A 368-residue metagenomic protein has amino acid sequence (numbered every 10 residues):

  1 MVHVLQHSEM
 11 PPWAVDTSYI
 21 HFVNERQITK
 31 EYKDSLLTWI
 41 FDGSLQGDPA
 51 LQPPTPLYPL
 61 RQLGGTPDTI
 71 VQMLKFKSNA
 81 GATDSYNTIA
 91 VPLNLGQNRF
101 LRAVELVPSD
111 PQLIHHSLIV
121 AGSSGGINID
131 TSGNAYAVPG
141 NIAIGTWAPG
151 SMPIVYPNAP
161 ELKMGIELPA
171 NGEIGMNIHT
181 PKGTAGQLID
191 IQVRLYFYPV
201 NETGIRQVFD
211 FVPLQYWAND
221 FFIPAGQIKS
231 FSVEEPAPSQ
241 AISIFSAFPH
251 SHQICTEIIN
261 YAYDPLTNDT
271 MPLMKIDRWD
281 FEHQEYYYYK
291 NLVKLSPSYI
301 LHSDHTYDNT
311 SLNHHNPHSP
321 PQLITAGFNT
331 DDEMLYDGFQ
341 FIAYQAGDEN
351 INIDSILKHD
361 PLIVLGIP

Functional and structural regions predicted by a protein language model:
V2-I89, M176-N177: Aromatic- and Gly/Pro-enriched helix-to-coil junctions and flexible linker segments
I20-Q27, P149-I166, Y286-K294, T310: Signal that preferentially marks extracellular ectodomain short beta-strand elements of beta-sandwich modules
P49-L113, A185-I254, L312-P368: Solvent-exposed, flexible loop/coil segments flanking beta-strands in beta-rich domains
L101-R102, M164-K182, V293-N309: Noncatalytic modules at the cell exterior or secretory-pathway interfaces, chiefly beta-strand-rich lectin/adhesion
D110-N141, H250-R278: Surface-exposed turn/loop modules enriched in turn-prone residues
S123, N128-N177: Long, hydrophobic/aromatic-enriched structural stretches that serve as scaffold segments
F245-N329: Extended, compositionally biased non-globular segments
